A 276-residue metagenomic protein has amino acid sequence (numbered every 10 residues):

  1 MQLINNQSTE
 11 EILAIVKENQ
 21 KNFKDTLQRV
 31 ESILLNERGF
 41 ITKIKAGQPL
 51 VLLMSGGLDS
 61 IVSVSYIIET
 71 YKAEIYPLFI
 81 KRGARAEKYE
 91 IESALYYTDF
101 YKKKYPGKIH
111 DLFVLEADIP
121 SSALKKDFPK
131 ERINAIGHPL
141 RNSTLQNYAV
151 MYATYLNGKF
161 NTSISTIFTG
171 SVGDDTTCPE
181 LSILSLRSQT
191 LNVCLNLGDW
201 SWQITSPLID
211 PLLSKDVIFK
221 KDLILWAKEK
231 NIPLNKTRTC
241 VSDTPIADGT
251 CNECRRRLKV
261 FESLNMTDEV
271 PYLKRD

Functional and structural regions predicted by a protein language model:
Q2-K230: ATP-dependent adenylation/nucleotidyltransferase module used to activate substrates
Q7-L13, E269-D276: A short, highly charged, low-complexity intrinsically disordered segment
E92, D111, T244, D268-P271: Flexible domain-boundary/linker segments
S143, N147, K236-K259: Local cysteine-cluster metal-coordination motifs and their immediate loop/turn environment, predominantly Fe-S cluster
E229, I246-R275: Iron-sulfur (Fe-S) cluster-binding segments and ferredoxin-like electron-carrier domains, especially [2Fe-2S]
P233: Conserved H-loop
